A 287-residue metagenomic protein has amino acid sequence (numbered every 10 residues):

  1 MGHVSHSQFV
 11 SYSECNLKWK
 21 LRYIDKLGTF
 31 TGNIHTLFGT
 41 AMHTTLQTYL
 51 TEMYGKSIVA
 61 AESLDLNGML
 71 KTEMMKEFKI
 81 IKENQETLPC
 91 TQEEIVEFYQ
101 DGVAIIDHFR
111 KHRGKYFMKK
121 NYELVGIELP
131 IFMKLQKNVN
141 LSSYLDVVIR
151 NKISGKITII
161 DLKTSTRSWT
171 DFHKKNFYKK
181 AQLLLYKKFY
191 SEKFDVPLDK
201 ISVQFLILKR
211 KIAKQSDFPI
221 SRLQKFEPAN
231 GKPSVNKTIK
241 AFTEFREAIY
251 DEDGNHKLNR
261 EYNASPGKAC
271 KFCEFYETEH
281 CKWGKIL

Functional and structural regions predicted by a protein language model:
M1-N16, L141-G155, N236-K240: An acidic intrinsically disordered interaction segment
V4, K188-L287: Metal-dependent nuclease catalytic regions and adjoining charged, substrate-binding loops involved in nucleic-acid end
V10, E14-Y54, D107, F272: Nuclease catalytic cores
S13-R22, K156-K163, T243-E247: Active-site-adjacent bridging/hinge elements
I34, F38, F98, K179-Q182: Hydrophobic (often cysteine-bearing) scaffold residues that line and stabilize catalytic clefts of nucleotide/cofactor
T45-I127: A non-catalytic, helix-rich entry segment at domain boundaries
Y122-V125, I157-T158, D199-V203: Residue-level recognition of the N-termini of beta-strands and the immediately preceding loop/turn
V125-L185, Y190-K193: Non-catalytic protein-protein interaction segments used by genome-maintenance enzymes to assemble and couple activities
